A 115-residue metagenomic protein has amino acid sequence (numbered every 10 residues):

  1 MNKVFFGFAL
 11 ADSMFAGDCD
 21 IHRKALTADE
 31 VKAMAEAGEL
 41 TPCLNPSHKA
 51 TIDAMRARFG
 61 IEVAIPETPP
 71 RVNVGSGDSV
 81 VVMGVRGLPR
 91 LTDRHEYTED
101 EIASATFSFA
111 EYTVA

Functional and structural regions predicted by a protein language model:
M1-A16: Short, extreme N-terminal segment that most often corresponds to the first beta-strand
F5, K24-A25: N-terminal trafficking/processing presequences and adjacent post-cleavage segments of proteins routed to secretion
F8-A11, L91-A115: Detector for the mature cores of small, proteolytically processed and post-translationally modified peptide effectors
D12-D18, P42, I52, P89-R94: Short, surface-exposed beta-strand/loop "edge" segments at domain boundaries and coil↔beta transitions
S13-F15, V31, F107: Intrinsic disorder/low-complexity segments in short proteins, especially the signal peptide and propeptide regions
A33-P42, F59-E62, P89-T92, F109 (+1 more regions): Short, flexible helical or helix-coil boundary motifs
L44-L91: Acidic, low-complexity, intrinsically disordered interaction modules
